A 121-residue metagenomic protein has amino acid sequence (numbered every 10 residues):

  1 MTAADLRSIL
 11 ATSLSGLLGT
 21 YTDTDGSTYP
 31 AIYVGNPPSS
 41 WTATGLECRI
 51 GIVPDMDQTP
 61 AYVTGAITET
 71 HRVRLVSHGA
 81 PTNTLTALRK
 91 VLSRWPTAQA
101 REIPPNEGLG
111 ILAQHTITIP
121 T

Functional and structural regions predicted by a protein language model:
M1-V63, P81-N83, N106-G108: Small/polar-rich, solvent-exposed N-terminal microdomains that initiate assembly or binding
R7, E47, E69-H71, E102 (+1 more regions): Polar/charged side chains located within well-ordered beta-strands of beta-rich proteins
I9, G51, R74-V76, V91 (+1 more regions): Small/flexible residues
A11, T70-R72, L85: Exposed beta-strand and adjacent loop surfaces of beta-rich binding modules that mediate intermolecular recognition
G16-L17, T70, A87-K90: Generic alpha-helical hydrophobic packing signal
V53, T68-R72, L92-R94: Short, low-complexity, polar/charged sequence segments that are solvent-exposed and flexible
T64-G79, L109-T121: Oligomerization/assembly interface segments of phage tail-like spikes and tubes
L85-T121: Acidic-leaning, charged glycine-interspersed low-complexity segments
